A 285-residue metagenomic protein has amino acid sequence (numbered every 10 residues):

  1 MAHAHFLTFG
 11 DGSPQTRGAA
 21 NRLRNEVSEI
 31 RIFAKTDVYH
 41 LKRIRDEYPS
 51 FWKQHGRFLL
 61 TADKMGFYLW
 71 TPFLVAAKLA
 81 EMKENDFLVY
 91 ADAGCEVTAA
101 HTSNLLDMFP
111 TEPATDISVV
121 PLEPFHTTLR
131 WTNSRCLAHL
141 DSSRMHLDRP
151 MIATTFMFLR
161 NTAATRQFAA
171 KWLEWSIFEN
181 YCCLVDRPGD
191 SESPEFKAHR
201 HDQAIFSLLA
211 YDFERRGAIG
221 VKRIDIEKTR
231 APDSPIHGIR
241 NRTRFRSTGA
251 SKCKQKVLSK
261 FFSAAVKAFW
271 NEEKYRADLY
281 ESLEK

Functional and structural regions predicted by a protein language model:
M1-Y68, V75-E84, K197: N-terminal anchoring/stem segment of glycosyltransferases
A2, A91, M151-T155: Residues that flank catalytic or metal-binding motifs in active/ligand-binding sites
G12, T16, L41, T61 (+2 more regions): A glycosyltransferase accessory/donor-loop signature
R24, L106, S207-Y211: Non-transmembrane alpha-helical segments in soluble domains of secreted/periplasmic/extracellular proteins
N25-D37, T111-I117, F213-I219: Structural alpha-beta junctions
L41-Y48, F125-T128, E227-A231: A short acidic, often aromatic-flanked loop/helix-cap motif at beta-alpha or helix-coil junctions that lines enzyme
P72-N133: GT-A fold catalytic core of metal-dependent nucleotide-sugar glycosyltransferases, centered on the diacidic
